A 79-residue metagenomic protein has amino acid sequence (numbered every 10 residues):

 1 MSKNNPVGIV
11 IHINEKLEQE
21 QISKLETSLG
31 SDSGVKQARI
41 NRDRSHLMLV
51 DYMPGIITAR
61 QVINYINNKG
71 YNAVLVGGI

Functional and structural regions predicted by a protein language model:
S2-E15: Short glycine-/aliphatic-rich beta-strand segments at the starts of folded cytosolic domains
L17, E26-R42: Short acidic amphipathic segments
L17-Q21, T58: Short amphipathic alpha-helical segments
K24-S31, Q61-K69: Short amphipathic alpha-helices in soluble, non-transmembrane regions that often serve as interface/regulatory elements
R42-D43, I79: Residue-level "edge-of-site" marker
H46-D51: A generic structural motif
Y52-I57: Helix N-cap motif at beta-to-alpha junctions
K69-I79: Conserved short beta-strand edge segments in small beta-sheet-based binding/regulatory domains
